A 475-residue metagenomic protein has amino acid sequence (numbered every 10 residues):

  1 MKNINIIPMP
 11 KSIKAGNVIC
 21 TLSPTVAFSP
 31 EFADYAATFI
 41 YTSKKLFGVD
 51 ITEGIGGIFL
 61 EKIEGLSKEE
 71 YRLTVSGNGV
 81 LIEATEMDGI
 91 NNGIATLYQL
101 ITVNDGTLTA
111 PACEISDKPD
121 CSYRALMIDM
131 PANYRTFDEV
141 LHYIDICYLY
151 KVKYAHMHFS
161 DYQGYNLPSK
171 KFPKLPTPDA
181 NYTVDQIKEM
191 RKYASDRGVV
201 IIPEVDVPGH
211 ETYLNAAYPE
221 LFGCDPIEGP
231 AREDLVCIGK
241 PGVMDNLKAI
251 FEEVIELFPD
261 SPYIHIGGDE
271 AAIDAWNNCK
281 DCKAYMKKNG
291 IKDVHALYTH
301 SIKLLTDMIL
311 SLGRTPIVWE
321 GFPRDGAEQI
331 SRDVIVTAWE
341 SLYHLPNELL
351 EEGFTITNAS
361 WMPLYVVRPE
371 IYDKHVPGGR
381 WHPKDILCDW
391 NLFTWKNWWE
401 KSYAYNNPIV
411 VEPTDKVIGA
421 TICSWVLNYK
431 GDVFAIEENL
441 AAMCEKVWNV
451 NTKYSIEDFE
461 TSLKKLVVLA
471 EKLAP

Functional and structural regions predicted by a protein language model:
M1-S116, L310, P316-P323, I330 (+1 more regions): Acidic, contiguous N-terminal accessory segments
N5, M9, L66-H265, C279 (+3 more regions): Feature activates predominantly on carbohydrate-active enzymes
A33-D34, D88-N91, Y134-D138, N181 (+7 more regions): Soluble non-cytosolic domains of exported or imported proteins
Y35, Y134-T136, Y162-N166, P208-L214 (+5 more regions): Flexible loop/turn segments at secondary-structure boundaries
F172-K174, A217-E220, K280-K288, Y372-H375 (+1 more regions): Short secondary-structure boundary/capping segments
D196-R197, L312, E352: Helix C-cap/helix->beta junction micro-motif
E228-V334, W339-E348: Active-site neighborhood of glycoside hydrolase catalytic domains
P316-G321, E328-V334, E340-P475: Flexible, acidic glycine-rich loops studded with aromatic residues
